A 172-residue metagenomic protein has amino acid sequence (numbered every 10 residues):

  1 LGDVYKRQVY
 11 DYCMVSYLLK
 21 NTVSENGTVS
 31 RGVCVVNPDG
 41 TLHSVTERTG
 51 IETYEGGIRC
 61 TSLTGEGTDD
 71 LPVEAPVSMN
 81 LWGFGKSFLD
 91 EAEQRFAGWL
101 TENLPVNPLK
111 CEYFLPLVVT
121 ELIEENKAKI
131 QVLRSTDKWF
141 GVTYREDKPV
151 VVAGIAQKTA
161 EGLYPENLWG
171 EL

Functional and structural regions predicted by a protein language model:
L1-Y5: Short, small-residue-biased leader/transition segments that mark boundaries at the very start of proteins
K6-C13, N26, V36-K129, A156: Catalytic-core segments of class I nucleotidyltransferases/pyrophosphorylases that form NMP-activated intermediates
D11-L18, R134: Short beta-strand segments
L19-V23: Short, conserved secondary-structure transition motifs
R134-V142: Active-site donor/metal-binding and catalytic loop motifs of nucleotide-sugar-dependent glycosylation enzymes
K148-G154: Short amphipathic alpha-helices within nucleic acid-binding modules
A156-L172: Terminal low-complexity segments of carbohydrate-biosynthetic enzymes
